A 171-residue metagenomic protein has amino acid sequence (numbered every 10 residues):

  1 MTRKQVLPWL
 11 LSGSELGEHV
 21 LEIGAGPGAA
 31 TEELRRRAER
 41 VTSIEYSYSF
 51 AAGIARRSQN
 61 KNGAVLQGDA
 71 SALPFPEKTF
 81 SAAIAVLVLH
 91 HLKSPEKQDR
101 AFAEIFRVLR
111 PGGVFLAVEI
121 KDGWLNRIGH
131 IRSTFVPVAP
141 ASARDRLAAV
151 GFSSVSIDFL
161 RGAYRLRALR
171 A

Functional and structural regions predicted by a protein language model:
M1-E18: Conserved alpha-helix/loop element of class I SAM-dependent methyltransferases that forms part of the SAM/SAH-binding
H19, G113-V114: Short glycine-centered segments of the SAM/dcSAM-binding site in methyltransferase folds
L21, G26-A72: Class I SAM-dependent methyltransferase SAM/SAH-binding core
I84: A conserved beta-strand element that flanks and buttresses the S-adenosyl-L-methionine
L87-H91: Short catalytic micro-motifs in class I SAM-dependent methyltransferases
D99-P111: A short glycine-rich, Lys/Arg-flanked "PGG" loop and its adjoining helix->strand segment in the class I
V114-R167: C-terminal alpha-helical "lid/dimerization" subdomain adjacent to the S-adenosyl-L-methionine
